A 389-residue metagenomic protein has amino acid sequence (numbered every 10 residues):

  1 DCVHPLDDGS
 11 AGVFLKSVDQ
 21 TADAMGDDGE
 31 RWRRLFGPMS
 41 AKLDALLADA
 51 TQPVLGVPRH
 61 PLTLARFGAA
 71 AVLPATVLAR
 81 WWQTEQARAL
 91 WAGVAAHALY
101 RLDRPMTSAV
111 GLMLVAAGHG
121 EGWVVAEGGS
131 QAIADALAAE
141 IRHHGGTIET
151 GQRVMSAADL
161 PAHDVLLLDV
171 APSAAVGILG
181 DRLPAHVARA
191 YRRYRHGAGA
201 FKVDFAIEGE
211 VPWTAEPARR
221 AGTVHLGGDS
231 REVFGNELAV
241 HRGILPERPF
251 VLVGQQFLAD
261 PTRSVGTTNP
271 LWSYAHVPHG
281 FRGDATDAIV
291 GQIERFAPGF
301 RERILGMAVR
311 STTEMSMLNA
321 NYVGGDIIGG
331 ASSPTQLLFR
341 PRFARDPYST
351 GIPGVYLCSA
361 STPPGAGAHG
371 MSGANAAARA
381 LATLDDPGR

Functional and structural regions predicted by a protein language model:
D1-A41, L64-R66: Dinucleotide-binding Rossmann-like beta1-alpha1 core, especially the glycine-rich loop that anchors the ADP
Q20-D23, S173-I178, A206, V265-Q292: Conserved FAD/dinucleotide-binding core of flavoprotein oxidoreductases
R31, E210-V211, R242-P246, F281-A320: Flavin-binding catalytic cores
S40-H144, G324-Q336: Active-site/ligand-binding neighborhood in enzyme catalytic cores
R88-R101, R248-L252, G299-P363: A glycine-rich dinucleotide-binding beta-alpha-beta segment and adjacent secondary-structure elements that constitute
G146, T150-S264: Mid-domain catalytic core of redox enzymes that form a hydrophobic substrate pocket/lid adjacent to a catalytic redox
L167, F205, S273, I293 (+3 more regions): Hydrophobic, well-ordered secondary-structure elements that form the walls of internal hydrophobic environments
C358-L384: A conserved FAD-binding loop/helix module that cradles the flavin
